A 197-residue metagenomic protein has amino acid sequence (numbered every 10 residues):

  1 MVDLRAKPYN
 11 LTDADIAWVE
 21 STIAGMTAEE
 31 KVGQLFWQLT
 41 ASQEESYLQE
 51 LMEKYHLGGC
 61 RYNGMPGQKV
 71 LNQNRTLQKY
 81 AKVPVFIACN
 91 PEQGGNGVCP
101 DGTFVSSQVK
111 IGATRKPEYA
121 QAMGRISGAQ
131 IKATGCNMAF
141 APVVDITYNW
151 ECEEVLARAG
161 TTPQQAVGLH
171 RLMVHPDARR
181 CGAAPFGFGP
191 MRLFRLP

Functional and structural regions predicted by a protein language model:
M1-P197: Glycoside hydrolase catalytic-domain context in secreted enzymes
